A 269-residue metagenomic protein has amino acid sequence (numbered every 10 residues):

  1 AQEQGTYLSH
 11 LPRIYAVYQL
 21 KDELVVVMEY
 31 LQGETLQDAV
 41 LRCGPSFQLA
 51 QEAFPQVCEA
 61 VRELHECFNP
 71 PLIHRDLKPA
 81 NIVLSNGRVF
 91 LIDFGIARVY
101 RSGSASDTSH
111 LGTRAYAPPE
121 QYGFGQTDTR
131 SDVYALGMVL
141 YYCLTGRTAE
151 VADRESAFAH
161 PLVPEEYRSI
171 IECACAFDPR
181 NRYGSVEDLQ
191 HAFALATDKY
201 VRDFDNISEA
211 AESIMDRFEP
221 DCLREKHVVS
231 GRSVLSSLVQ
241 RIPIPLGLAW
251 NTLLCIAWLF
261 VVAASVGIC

Functional and structural regions predicted by a protein language model:
T6-A16: Conserved HxN/HPN-centered segment at the entrance to the catalytic loop of eukaryotic protein kinase-like domains
K21-T35, A39: Conserved short submotifs of the Hanks-type protein kinase catalytic core that shape the nucleotide-binding pocket
E59-L72: Protein kinase catalytic-loop region centered on the HRD/HxD motif
S106-E120: Conserved activation segment of eukaryotic-like protein kinases, specifically the C-terminal portion of the activation
D132: Conserved catalytic-loop aspartate of Hanks-type protein kinases
L162-F177: Conserved C-terminal C-lobe helix
